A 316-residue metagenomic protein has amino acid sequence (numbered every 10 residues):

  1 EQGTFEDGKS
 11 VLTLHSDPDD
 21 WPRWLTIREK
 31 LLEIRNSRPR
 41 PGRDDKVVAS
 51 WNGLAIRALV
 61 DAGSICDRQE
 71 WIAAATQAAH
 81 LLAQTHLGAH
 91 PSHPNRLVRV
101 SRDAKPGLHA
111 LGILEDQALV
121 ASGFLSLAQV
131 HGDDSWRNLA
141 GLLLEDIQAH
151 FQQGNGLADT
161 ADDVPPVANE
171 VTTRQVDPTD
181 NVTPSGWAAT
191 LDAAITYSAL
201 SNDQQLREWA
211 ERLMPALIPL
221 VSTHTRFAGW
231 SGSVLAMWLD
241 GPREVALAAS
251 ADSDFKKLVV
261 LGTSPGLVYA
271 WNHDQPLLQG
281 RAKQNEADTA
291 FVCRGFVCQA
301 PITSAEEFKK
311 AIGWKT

Functional and structural regions predicted by a protein language model:
E1-T316: Glycan-recognition and catalytic cores of secretory/periplasmic carbohydrate-active enzymes
